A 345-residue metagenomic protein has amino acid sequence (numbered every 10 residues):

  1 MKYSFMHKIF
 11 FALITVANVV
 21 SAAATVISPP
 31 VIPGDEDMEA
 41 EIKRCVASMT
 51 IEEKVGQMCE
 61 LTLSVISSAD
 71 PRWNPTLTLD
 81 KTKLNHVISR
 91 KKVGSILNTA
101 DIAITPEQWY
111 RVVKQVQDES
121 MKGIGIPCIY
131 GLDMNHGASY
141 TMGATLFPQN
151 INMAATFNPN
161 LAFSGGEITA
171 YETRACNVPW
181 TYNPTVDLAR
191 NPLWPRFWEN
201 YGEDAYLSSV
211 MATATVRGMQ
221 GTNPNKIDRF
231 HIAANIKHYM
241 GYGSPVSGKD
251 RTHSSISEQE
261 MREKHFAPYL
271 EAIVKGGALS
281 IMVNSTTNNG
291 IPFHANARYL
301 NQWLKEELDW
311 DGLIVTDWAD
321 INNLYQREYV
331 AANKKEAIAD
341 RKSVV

Functional and structural regions predicted by a protein language model:
M1-S28: Bacterial Sec-dependent N-terminal signal peptides
A22-V345: Glycoside hydrolase catalytic-domain context in secreted enzymes
